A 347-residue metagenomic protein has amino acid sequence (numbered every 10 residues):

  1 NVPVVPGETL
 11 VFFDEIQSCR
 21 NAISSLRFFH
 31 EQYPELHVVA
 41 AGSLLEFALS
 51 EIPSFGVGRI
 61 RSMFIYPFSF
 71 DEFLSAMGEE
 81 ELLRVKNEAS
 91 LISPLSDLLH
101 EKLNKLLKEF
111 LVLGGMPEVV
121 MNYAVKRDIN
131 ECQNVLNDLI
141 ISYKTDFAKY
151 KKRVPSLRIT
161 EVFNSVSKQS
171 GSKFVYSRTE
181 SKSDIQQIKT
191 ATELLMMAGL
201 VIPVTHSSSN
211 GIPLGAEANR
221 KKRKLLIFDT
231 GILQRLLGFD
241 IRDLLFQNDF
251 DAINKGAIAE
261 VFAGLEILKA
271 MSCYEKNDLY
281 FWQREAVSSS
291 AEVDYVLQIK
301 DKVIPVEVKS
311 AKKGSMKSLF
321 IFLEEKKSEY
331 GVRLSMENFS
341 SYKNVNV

Functional and structural regions predicted by a protein language model:
P3-A22: Conserved P-loop NTPase "ATPase switch" module shared by AAA+ and STAND
F12, H37-S43, F64, F73: Structural recognition of the conserved hydrophobic beta-strand(s) that form the central parallel beta-sheet of P-loop
E15, A41-E46, Y66-F68, T230-G231 (+1 more regions): A short beta-strand-to-loop transition that corresponds to the Sensor-1 phosphate-sensing loop of AAA+ P-loop ATPases
E31-P53, L195: Sensor-1/coupling segment of RecA-like P-loop NTPase cores
S50-K168: Interdomain motor-coupling "hinge/lid" segment immediately C-terminal to the ATP-binding subdomain of NTP-driven enzymes
V120-A291, L297: Accessory nucleic acid-recognition modules appended to NTPase machines
L297-P305: Active-site beta-strand-loop-beta-strand hairpin of nuclease catalytic cores that positions key catalytic residues
S310-N346: Catalytic cores of nucleic-acid endonucleases
